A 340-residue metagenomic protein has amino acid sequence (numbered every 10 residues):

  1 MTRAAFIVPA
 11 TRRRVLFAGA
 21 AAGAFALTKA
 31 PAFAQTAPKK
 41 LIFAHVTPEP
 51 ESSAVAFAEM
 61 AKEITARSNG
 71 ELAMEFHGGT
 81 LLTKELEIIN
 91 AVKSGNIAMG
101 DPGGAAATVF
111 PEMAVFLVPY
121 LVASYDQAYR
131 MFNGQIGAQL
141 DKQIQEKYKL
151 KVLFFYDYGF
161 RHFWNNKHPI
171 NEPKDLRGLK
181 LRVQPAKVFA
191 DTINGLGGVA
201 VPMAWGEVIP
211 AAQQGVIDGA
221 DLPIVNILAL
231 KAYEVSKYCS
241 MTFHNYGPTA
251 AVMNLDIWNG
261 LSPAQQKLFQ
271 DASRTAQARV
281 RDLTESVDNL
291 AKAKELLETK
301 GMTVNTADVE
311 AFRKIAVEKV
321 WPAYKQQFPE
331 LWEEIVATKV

Functional and structural regions predicted by a protein language model:
T2-R3: Positively charged n-region of N-terminal signal peptides that target proteins for export
F6-A10, L16-T28, F33-Q127, I136 (+1 more regions): N-terminal secretory/targeting leader peptides
